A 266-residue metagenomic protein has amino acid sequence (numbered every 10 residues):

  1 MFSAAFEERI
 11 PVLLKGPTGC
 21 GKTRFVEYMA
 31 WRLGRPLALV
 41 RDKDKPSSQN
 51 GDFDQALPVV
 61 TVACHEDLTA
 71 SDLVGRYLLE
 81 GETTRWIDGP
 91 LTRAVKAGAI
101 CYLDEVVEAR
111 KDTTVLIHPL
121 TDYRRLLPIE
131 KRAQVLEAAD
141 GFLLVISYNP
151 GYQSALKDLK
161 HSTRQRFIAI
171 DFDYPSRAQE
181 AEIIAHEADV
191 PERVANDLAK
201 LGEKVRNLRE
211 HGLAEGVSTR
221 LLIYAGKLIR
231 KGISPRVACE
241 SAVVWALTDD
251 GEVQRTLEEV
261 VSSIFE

Functional and structural regions predicted by a protein language model:
M1-N196, K200, S262-E266: AAA+ P-loop NTPase catalytic core and its hallmark functional loops
E8, S176-E182, H186-E266: Alpha-helical lid/collar subdomain of P-loop NTPases
